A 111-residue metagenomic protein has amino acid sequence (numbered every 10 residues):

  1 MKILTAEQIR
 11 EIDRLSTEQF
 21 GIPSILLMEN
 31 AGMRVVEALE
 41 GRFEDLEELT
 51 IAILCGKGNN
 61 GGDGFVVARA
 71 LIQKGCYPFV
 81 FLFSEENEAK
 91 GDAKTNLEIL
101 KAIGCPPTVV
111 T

Functional and structural regions predicted by a protein language model:
M1-E48: Positively charged, low-complexity intrinsically disordered leader regions
M1-L4, E44-L54, N60-T111: Glycine-rich phosphate/dinucleotide-binding loop and adjoining beta-alpha-beta core of small-molecule
S24, V35, N59-F65: Short, flexible micro-motifs
